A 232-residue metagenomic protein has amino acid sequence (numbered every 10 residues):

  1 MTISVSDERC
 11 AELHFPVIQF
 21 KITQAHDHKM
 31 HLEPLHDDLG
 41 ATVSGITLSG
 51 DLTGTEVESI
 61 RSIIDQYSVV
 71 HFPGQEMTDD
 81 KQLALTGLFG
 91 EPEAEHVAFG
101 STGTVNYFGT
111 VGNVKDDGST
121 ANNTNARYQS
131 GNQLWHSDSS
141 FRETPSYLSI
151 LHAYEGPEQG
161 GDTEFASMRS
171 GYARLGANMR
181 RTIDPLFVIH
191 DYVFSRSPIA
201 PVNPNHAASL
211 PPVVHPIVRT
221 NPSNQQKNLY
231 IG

Functional and structural regions predicted by a protein language model:
S4-S6: Serine residues within intrinsically disordered or low-complexity segments
C10, I18-G232: Non-heme Fe(II) oxygenase catalytic core, chiefly the N-lobe of the double-stranded beta-helix
